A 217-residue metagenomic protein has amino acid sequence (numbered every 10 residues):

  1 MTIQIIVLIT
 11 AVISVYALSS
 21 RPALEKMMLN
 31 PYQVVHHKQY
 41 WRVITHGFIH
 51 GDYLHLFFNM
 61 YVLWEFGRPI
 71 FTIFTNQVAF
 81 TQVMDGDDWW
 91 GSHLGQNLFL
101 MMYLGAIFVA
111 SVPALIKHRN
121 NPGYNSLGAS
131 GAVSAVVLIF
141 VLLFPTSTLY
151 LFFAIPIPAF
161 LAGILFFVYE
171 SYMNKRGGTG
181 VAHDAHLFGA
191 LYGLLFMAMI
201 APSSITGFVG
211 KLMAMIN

Functional and structural regions predicted by a protein language model:
M1-N217: A detector for small-residue-rich transmembrane helices and their helix-helix packing motifs
